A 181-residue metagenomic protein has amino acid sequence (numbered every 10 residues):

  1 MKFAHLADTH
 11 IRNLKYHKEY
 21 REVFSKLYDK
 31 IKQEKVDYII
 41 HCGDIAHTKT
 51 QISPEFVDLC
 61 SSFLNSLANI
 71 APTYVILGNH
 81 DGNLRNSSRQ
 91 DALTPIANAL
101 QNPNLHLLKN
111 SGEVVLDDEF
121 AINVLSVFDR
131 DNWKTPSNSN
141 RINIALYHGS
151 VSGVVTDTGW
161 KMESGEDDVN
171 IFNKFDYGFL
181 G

Functional and structural regions predicted by a protein language model:
M1-A4: Extreme N-terminal starter segment of soluble prokaryotic enzymes
T9, N13-G112: Core catalytic region of metal-dependent phosphoesterases/phosphodiesterases, especially metallo-beta-lactamase-like
R21-F24, D167, K174-Y177: Cap/insert and terminal regions of metallo-dependent hydrolase folds
D37-I39, R141-N143, D176: Conserved acidic residues
T73, N143-A145, G178: Short, well-ordered beta-strand core segments
D81-I171: Conserved catalytic scaffold of divalent metal-dependent phosphoesterases
